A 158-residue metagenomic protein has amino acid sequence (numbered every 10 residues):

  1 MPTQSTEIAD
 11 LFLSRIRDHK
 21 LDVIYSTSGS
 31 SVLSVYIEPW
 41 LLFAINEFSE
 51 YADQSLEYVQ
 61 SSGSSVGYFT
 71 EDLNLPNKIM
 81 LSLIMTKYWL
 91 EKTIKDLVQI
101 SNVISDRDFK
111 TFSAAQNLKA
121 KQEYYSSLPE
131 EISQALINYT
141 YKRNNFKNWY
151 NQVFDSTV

Functional and structural regions predicted by a protein language model:
M1-L73, N138-V158: Conserved short "hinge" loops at termini or chain/domain junctions
A9, A44, A52, S82 (+3 more regions): A sequence-composition feature that detects small, non-aromatic residues
P39, Y88, D108-T111, N148: Residues in intrinsically disordered, low-complexity segments of regulatory proteins
D53, E57, L90-V103: Short, solvent-exposed secondary-structure capping/transition elements
S61-L75, V103-L118: Short, exposed interaction segments that mediate macromolecular assembly or regulatory contacts
N74-I94: Elongated alpha-helical scaffolds
S113-Y150: Polybasic, proline/glycine-rich intrinsically disordered low-complexity segments
